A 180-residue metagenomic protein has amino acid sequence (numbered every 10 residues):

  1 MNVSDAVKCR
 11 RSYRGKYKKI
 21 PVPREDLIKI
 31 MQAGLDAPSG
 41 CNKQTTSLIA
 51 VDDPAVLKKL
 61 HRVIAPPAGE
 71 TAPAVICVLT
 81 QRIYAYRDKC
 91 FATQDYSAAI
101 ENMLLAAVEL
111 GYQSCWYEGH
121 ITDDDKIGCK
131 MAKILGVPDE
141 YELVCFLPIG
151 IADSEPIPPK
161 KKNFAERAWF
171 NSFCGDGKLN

Functional and structural regions predicted by a protein language model:
M1-N180: Acidic, surface-exposed loops and disordered segments
